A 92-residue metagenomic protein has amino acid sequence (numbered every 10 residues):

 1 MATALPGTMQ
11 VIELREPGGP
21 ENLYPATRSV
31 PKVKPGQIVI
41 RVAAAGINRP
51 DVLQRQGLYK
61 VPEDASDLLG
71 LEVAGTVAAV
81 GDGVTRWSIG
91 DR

Functional and structural regions predicted by a protein language model:
M1-Q10: Basic/polar N-terminal segments that are highly enriched at the extreme N-terminus, encompassing both cleavable
G7, Y24-A26, V73: Short beta-strand or tight-loop elements that sit immediately N-terminal to catalytic metal-binding acidic residues
E13, V30-K32, Q54: Conserved hydrophobic "DFG−1" position in protein kinase catalytic cores
L14-N22: Extracellular beta-rich ligand/substrate-recognition surface
E16, G57-L58: A generic structural signal for secondary-structure junctions that act as hinges or helix/strand caps at the edges
S29-G46, L58-R92: Glycine-rich beta-strand-centered segment in the early N-terminal region that forms part of a ligand/cofactor-binding
P50-Q56: Cytochrome P450 core scaffold surrounding the K-helix E-X-X-R motif and the conserved "meander" helix-loop region
